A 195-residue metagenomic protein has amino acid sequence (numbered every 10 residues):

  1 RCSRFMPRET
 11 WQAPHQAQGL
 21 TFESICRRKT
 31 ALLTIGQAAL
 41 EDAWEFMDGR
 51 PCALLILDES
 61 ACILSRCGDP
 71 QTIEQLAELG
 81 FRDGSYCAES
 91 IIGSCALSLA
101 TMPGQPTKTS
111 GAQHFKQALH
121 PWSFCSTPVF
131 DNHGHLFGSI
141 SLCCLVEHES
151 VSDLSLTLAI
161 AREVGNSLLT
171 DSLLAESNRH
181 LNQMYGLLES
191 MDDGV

Functional and structural regions predicted by a protein language model:
R1-P103: Structured interaction and signal-relay segments at domain junctions
Q16-A39, A118-V129, N182-D193: Amphipathic repeat-derived elements
G36-L55, L173-V195: Sensory modules in modular signal-transduction proteins
R50, E59-L64, E78-V164: Sensory/regulatory domains in signal-transduction proteins
A53, Q71, C144, S167-L174: Generic macromolecular interface patches on structured domains
S150-T157, N166-L181: Interdomain signal-transducing alpha-helical coiled-coil linkers
